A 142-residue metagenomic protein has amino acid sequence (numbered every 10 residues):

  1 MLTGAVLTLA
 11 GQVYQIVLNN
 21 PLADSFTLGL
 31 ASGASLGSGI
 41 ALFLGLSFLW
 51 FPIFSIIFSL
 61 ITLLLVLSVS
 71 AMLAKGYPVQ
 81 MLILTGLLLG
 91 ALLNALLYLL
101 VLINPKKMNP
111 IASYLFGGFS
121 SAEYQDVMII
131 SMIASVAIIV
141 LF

Functional and structural regions predicted by a protein language model:
M1-F142: Alpha-helical transmembrane segments in inner-membrane proteins
